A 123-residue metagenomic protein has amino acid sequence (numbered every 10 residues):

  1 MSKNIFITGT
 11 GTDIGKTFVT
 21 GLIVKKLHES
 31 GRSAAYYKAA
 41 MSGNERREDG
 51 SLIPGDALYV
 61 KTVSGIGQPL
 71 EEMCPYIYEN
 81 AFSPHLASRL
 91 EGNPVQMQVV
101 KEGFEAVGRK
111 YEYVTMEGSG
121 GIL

Functional and structural regions predicted by a protein language model:
N4, F18-P94, E105-A106: N-terminal phosphate/diphosphate-binding loop that engages ATP/GTP or pyrophosphate donors across diverse enzyme folds
I7-T8: Hydrophobic anchor at the beta1->P-loop junction of P-loop NTPases
G11: N-terminal Rossmann NAD(P)H-binding glycine-rich loop of SDR-like oxidoreductase domains
I14-G15: Conserved glycine(s) of the Walker
V95, V99: Glycine-rich oxoanion-binding loops at beta->alpha junctions
V100, F104-L123: Switch II (G3) loop of P-loop NTPases
